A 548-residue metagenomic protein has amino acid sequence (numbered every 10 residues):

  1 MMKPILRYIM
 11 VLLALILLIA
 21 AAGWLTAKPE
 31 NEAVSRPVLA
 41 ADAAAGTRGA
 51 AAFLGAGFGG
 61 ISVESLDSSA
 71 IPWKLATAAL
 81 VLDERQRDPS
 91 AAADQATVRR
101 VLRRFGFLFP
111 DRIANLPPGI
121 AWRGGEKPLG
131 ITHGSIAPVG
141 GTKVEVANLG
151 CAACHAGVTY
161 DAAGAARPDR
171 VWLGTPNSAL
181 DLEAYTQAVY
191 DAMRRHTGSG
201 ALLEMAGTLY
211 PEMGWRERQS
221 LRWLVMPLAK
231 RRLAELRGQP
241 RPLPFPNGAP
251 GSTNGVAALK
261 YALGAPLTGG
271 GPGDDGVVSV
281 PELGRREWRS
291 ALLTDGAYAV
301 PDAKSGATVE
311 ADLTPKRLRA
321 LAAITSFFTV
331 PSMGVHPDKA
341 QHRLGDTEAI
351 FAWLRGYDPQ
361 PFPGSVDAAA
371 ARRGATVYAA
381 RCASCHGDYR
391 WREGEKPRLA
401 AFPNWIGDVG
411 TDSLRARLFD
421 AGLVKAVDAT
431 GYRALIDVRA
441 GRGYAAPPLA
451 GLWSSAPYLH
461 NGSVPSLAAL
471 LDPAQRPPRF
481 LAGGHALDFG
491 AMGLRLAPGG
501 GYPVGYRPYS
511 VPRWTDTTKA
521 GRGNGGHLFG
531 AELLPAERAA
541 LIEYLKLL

Functional and structural regions predicted by a protein language model:
M1-R7: Positively charged n-region of N-terminal signal peptides that target proteins for export
R7-Y8, I19-L548: Periplasmic c-type cytochrome electron-transfer domains
L13-L17: Bacterial N-terminal signal peptides
